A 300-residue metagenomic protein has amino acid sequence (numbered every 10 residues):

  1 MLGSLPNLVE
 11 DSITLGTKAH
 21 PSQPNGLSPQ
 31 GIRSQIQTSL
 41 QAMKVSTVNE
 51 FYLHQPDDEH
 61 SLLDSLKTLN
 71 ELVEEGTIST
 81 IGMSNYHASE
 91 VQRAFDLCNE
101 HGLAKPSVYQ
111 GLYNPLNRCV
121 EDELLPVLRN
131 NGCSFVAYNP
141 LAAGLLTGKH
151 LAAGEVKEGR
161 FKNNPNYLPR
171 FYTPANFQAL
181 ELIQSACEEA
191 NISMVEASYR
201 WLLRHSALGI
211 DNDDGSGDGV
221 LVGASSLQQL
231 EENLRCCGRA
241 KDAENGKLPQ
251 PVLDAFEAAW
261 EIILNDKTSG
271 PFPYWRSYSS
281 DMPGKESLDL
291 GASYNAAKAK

Functional and structural regions predicted by a protein language model:
M1-T14, K298-K300: N-terminal binding-site loop/beta-alpha segment at the start of enzyme catalytic domains that lines or forms
L2, L15, S39, V48 (+10 more regions): Conserved, mostly hydrophobic/aromatic
L8, S12-Q30: Structural motif corresponding to the early beta-alpha repeats
V9-D11, E75-G76, N131, A190: Helix C-cap/helix->beta junction micro-motif
P21, H87, L112-N117, N139-L146 (+2 more regions): Glycine-rich beta-alpha junction loops
Q23-C119, E123, C133: Glycine/proline-rich, positively charged, aromatic-decorated active-site loop/lid region on the catalytic face
V120-R160, S185, I192-S193: Aromatic-lined glycan-binding groove of carbohydrate-active enzymes
N130, G159-Q178, L182-S185, E189 (+4 more regions): Terminal-tail/helix-coil boundary detector
